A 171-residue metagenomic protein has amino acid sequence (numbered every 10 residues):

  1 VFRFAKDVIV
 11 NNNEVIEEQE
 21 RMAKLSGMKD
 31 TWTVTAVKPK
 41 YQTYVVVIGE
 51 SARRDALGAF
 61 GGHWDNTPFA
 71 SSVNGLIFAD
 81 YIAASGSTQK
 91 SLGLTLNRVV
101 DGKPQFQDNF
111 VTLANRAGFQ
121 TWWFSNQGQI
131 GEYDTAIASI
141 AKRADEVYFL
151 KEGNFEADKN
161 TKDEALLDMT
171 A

Functional and structural regions predicted by a protein language model:
F2-V46, S51-A171: Active-site-proximal alpha/beta segments of enzymes that process anionic O-linked groups
